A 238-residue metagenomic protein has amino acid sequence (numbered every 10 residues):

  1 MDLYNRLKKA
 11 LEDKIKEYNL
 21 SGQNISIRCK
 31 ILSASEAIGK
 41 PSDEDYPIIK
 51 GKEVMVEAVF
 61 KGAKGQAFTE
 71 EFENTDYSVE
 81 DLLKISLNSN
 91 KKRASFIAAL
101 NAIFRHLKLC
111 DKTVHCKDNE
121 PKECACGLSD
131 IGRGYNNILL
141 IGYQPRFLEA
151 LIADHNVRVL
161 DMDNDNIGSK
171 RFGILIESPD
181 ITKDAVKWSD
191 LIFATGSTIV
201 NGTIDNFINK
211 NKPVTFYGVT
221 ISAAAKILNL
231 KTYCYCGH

Functional and structural regions predicted by a protein language model:
M1-P145: Electropositive, gly/pro-rich neighborhoods at or near active sites that engage anionic ligands
N137-G142, N156-M162, F193-A194, P213-G218: Short, hydrophobic beta-strand segments that form beta-sheet elements in well-ordered domains
Y143-I176: Histidine/lysine/aspartate-rich catalytic loop segments that bind and position anionic ligands
I176-V186: Short acidic low-complexity segments
S189: An anion/phosphate-binding loop that grips the pyrophosphate of nucleotide cofactors and donors
S197-T198: Active-site metal-binding loops of divalent metal-dependent hydrolases
T203-H238: C-terminal functional extensions of proteins
